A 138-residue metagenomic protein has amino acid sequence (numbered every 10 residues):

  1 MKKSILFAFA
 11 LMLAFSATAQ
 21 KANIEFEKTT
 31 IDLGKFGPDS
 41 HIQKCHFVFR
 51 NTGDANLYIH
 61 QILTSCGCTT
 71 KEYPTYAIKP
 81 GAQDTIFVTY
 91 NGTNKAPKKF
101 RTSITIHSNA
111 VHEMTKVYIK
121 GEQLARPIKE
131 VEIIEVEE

Functional and structural regions predicted by a protein language model:
S4-A17: Sec-dependent N-terminal signal peptides
A19-V48, T52-D54, V111-E138: Long, low-complexity ectodomains and other extracytoplasmic segments of secretory-pathway proteins
N23, D54-T85: Surface-exposed binding patches on compact interaction domains or structured appendages
E27-G34, C45, T69-T75, F87-Y90: Short structured motifs
I42, Q83, P97-R101: Extracellular Ig-like/FN3 beta-sandwich strand-entry sites
C45-N51, V88, T102-H107: Buried hydrophobic-core signal for structured, non-transmembrane domains
N91-P97: Short, surface-exposed loop/turn segments at beta-strand-coil junctions that are enriched for proline with nearby
